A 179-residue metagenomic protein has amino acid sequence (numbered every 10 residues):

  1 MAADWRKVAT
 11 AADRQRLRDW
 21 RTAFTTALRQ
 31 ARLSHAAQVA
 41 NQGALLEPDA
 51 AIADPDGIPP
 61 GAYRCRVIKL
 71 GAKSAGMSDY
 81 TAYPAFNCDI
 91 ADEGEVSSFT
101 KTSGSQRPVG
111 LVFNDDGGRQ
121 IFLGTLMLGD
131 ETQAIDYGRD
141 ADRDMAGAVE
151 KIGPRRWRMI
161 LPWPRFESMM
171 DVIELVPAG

Functional and structural regions predicted by a protein language model:
M1-I58: Amphipathic/hydrophobic helical signal segments and adjacent flexible N-terminal regions that mediate secretion
S34, Q38-L45, Y137-G179: Edge beta-strand at a domain terminus
Q42-E47, K69-A72, D92-E95, T102-S105 (+3 more regions): Short amphipathic alpha-helical surface micro-motifs
D54-I121: Mid-length scaffold segments of soluble, non-membrane domains
R66, A91-E93, F113-D115, L123-T125 (+3 more regions): A structural detector for beta-sheet-dominated domains
K73-F86, F122-A148: An anionic, turn-rich surface loop/hairpin at beta-sheet edges that serves as a generic interaction/coordination patch
T102-P108, T125-D130, L161-S168: Short, solvent-exposed aromatic-acidic interface loops
R107-N114, E131-Y137, S168-E174: A short, polar/proline- and glycine-enriched secondary-structure boundary/capping micro-motif
